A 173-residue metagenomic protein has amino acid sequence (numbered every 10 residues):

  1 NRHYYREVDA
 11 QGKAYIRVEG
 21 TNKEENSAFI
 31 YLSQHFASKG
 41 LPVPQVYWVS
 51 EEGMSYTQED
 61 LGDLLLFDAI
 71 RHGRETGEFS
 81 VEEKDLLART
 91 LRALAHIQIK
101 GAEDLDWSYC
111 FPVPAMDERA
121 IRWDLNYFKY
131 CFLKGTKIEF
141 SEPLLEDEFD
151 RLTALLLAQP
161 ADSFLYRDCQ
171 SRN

Functional and structural regions predicted by a protein language model:
N1, S38-G40, L145-E148: Short amphipathic alpha-helical surface micro-motifs
R2-V8, I97, L152-N173: Active-site acidic catalytic loop and adjacent metal/ATP-binding pocket of ATP-dependent phosphoryl transfer enzymes
Y5-W123, K134: ATP-binding pocket architecture of kinase catalytic cores
A102-P114, R119, D124-L165: An alpha-helical support segment within catalytic cores of ATP-dependent transferases
